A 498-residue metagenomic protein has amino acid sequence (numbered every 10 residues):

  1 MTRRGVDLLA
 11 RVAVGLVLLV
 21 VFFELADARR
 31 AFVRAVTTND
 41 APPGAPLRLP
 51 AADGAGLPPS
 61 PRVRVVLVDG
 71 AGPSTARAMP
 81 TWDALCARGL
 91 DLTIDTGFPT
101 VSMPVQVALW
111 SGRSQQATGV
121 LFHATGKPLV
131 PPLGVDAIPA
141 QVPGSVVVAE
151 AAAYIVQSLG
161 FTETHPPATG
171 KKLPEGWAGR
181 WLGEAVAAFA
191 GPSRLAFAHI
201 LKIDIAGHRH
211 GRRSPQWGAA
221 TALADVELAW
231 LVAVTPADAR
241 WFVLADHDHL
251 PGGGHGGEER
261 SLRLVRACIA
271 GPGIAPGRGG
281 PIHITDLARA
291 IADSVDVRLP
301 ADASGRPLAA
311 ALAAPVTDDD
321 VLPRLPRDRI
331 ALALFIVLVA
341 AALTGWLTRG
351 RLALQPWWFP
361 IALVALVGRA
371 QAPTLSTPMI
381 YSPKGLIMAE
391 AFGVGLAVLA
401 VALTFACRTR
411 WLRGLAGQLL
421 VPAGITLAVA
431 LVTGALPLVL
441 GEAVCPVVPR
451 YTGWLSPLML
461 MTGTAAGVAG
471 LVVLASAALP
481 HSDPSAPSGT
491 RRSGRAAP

Functional and structural regions predicted by a protein language model:
M1-P61, T452, S456, M461-G463 (+3 more regions): N-terminal secretory/membrane-targeting segments
T2, R64-L67, T81-L85, A219-E259 (+2 more regions): Metal-dependent active-site segment of extracytoplasmic phospho-/sulfohydrolases and closely related
R30-R48, A55-S193, L287-S294, P300-L312: Active-site-proximal alpha/beta segments of enzymes that process anionic O-linked groups
A71-G72, L201, H247-H249, G273: Catalytic metal-binding/acid-base residues of hydrolase active sites
P104-S111, G257-R298: Substrate-binding rim/cap in mid-to-C-terminal beta-strand-loop elements of soluble/periplasmic
I155-E163, V186-W230: Active-site His/acidic residue clusters
D296-L332: Polar, surface-exposed loop/tail segments that function as active-site lids or cofactor/substrate-recognition elements
R329-P498: Alpha-helical transmembrane segments of integral membrane proteins
